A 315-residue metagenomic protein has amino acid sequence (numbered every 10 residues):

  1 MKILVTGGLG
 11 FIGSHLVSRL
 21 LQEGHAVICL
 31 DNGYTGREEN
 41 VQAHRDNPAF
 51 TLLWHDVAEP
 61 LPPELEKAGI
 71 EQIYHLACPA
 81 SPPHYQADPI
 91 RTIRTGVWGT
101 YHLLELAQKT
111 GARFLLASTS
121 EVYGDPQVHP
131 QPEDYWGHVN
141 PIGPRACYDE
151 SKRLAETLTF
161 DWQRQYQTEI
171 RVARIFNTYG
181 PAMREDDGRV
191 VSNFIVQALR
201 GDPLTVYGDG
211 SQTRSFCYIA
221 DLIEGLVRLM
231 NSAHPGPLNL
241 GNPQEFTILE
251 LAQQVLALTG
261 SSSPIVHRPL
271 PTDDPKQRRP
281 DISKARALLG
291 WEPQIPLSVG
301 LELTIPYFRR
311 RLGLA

Functional and structural regions predicted by a protein language model:
M1-T178, A220, L226, W291 (+3 more regions): N-terminal Rossmann-like NAD(P)+-binding domain of SDR-like oxidoreductases, especially those catalyzing
S14-L16, H55, N177, V196-A315: C-terminal substrate-binding subdomain of Rossmann-fold SDR/epimerase-dehydratase oxidoreductases
L16, R37-N40, L154, L158 (+5 more regions): Hydrophobic alpha-helical segments typical of transmembrane helices and their membrane-interface/capping positions
T35, P181, N242: Short, conserved catalytic or interaction motifs in soluble domains
A87-D88, A182-D187: Short, solvent-exposed loop/turn segments at secondary-structure boundaries
G96, S151, D187-G188, R278: Short, conserved glycine- and acidic-residue-centered signature motifs in active-site or ligand-binding loops
H129-P130, E185-N193: A glycine/serine/threonine-rich, flexible loop-to-helix segment that serves as the NAD(P) cofactor-binding "lid"
